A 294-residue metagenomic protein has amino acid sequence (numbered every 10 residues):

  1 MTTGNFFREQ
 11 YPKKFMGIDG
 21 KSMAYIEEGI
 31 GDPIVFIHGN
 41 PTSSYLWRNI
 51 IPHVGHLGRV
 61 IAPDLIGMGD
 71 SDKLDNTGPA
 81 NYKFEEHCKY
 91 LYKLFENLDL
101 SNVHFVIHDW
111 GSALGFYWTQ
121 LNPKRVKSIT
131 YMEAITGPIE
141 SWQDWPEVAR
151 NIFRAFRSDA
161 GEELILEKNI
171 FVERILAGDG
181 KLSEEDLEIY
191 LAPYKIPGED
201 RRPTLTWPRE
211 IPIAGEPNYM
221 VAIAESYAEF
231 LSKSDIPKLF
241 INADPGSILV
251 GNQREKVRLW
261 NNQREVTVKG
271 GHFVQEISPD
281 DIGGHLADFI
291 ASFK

Functional and structural regions predicted by a protein language model:
T2-K14, I18, S22-I26, P33 (+7 more regions): Flexible "cap/lid" subdomain of the alpha/beta-hydrolase fold that forms the substrate-access gate
D32-H38: Short beta-strand element of the alpha/beta-hydrolase
G39, I277-S278: Active-site helix-initiating loop/hinge in glycosyltransferases
N40-I51: The serine-hydrolase catalytic nucleophile loop
G55-D64: Active-site machinery of serine-nucleophile hydrolases
I282: Histidine-centered active-site loop/cap adjacent to the catalytic His in serine esterases/O-acetyl transfer systems
